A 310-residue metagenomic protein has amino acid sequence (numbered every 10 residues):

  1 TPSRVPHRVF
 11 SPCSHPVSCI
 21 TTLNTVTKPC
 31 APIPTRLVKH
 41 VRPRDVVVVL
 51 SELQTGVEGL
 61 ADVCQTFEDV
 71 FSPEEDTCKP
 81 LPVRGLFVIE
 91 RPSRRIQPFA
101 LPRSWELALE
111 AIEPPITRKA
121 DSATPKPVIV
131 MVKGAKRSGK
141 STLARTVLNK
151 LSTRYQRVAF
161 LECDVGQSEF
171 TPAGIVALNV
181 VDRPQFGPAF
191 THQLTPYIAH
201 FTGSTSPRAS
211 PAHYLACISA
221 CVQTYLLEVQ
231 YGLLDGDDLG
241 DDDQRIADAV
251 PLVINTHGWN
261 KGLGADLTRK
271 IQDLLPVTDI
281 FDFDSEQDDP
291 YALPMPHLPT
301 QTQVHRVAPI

Functional and structural regions predicted by a protein language model:
T1-P125, V132, T146, K150 (+4 more regions): Preference for solvent-exposed, low-hydrophobicity sequence contexts
A120-S122, N149-K150, G166-S168, D242-D243 (+1 more regions): Beta-strand elements of modular eukaryotic interaction domains
P125-P127, A159-L252, H257, L263: Nucleotide-state-sensitive switch-loop elements of NTP-binding domains
K136: The conserved Walker
G139: Conserved glycine(s) of the Walker
T142: Conserved Walker
T146-T153, P172, V180-V181: Marks the mature luminal ectodomains of secretory-pathway proteins
Q230, D237-T302: Phosphate/Mg2+-binding loops and adjacent switch elements in nucleotide/diphosphate-handling enzyme cores
